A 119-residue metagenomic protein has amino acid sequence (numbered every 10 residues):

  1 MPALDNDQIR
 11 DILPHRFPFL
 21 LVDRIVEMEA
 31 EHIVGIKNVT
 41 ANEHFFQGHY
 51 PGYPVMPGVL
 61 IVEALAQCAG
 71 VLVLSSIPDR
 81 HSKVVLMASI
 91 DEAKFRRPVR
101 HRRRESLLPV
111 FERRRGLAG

Functional and structural regions predicted by a protein language model:
M1-A3, A69-F111: Hydrophobic beta-strand-centered segment that forms part of the acyl-chain substrate-binding groove
M1-P2, P14, A30-V34, R100-H101 (+1 more regions): HotDog/MaoC-like acyl-thioester-processing domains
M1-Q8, H44: Single-stranded RNA-binding regions, centering on S1/OB-family and related RNA-binding modules
A3, H15-F19, V59: Electropositive phosphate-/nucleotide-binding environments in soluble metabolic enzymes
N6-R16, S82: Short aromatic-glycine motifs in intrinsically disordered, low-complexity regions
F17-M56: Catalytic strand-loop segment that frames the active site of acyl-thioester-processing enzymes
F19-L21, E105-S106, G119: Hydrophobic core residues within well-ordered beta-strands of beta-rich domains
G48-P57, V62-V73, M87: Compact, glycine-rich, soluble single-domain proteins
